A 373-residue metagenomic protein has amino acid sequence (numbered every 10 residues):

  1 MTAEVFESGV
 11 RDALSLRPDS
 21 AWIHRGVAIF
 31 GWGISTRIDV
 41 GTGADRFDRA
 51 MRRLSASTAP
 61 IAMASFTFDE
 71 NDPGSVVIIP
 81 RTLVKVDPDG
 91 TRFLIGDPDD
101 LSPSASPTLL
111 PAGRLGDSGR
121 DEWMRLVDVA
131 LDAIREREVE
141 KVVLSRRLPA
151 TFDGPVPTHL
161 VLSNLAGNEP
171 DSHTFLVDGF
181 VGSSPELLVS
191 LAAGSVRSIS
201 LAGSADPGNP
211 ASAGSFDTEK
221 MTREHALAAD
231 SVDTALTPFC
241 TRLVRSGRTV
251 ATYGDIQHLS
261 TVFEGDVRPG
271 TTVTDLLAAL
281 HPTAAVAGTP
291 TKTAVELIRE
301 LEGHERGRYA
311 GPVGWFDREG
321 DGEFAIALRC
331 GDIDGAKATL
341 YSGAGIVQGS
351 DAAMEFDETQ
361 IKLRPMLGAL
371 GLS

Functional and structural regions predicted by a protein language model:
M1-F6, H24-T42, D89-R92, P98-D128 (+4 more regions): Contiguous alpha-helical scaffold segments within structured protein domains that host functional hotspots
M1-I61, S65-D69: Acidic/polar, glycine-rich intrinsically disordered N-terminal extensions of enzymes
P18-I38, E70-L83, D89-T91, R146-L227 (+2 more regions): An anion-binding catalytic pocket shared by soluble metabolic enzymes
D19, A62-F66, V142, H173-D178 (+1 more regions): A short glycine-rich, hydrophobically flanked beta-strand micro-motif that places a catalytic Asp/Glu for divalent metal
R53-L54, L165-N168, E302: Soluble sensory domains of the PAS superfamily and closely related sensory modules
A56-D100, M124: Hydrophobic alpha-helical hairpins/lids featuring a short glycine-rich hinge
D266-S373: Conserved hydrophobic core element of enzyme catalytic domains
